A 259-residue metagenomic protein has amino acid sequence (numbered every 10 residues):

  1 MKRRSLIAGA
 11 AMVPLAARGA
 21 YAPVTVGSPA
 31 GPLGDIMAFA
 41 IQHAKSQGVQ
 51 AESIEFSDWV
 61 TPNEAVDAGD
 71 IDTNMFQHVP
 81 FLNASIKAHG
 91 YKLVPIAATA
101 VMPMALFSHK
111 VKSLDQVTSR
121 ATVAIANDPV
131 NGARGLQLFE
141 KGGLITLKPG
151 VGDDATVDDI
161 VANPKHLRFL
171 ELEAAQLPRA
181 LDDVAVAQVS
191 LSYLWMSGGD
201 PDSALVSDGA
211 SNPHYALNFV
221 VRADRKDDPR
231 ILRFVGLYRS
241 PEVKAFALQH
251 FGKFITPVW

Functional and structural regions predicted by a protein language model:
S5-G19: N-terminal export signals
Y21-G31, A51-I54, T122-V123: Short, well-ordered beta-strand elements
A30-E52: Short, polar/charged alpha-helical segment
I54-E64, V151-R179: Short helix-initiation/N-cap motifs at beta->coil->alpha
A84-I96, V111, D183, Q188-V189 (+1 more regions): Ligand-binding "clamshell"
I96-T146: A conserved helix-loop-strand patch within extracytoplasmic ligand-binding domains of the periplasmic binding
P103-L114, Y215-D228: A bilobed periplasmic-binding-protein/Venus flytrap-type ligand-binding module shared by bacterial periplasmic
N131-E140, Y238-V258: Periplasmic-binding protein-like
